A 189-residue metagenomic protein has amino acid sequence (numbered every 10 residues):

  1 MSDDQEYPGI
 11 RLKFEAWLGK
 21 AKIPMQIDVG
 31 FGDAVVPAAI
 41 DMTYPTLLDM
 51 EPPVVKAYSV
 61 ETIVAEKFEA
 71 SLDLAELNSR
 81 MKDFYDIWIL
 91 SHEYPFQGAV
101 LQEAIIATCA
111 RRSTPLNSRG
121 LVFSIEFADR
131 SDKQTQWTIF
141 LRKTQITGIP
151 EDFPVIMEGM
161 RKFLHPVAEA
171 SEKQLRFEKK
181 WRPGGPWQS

Functional and structural regions predicted by a protein language model:
M1-S189: Structured mid-to-C-terminal alpha-helical surface segments
